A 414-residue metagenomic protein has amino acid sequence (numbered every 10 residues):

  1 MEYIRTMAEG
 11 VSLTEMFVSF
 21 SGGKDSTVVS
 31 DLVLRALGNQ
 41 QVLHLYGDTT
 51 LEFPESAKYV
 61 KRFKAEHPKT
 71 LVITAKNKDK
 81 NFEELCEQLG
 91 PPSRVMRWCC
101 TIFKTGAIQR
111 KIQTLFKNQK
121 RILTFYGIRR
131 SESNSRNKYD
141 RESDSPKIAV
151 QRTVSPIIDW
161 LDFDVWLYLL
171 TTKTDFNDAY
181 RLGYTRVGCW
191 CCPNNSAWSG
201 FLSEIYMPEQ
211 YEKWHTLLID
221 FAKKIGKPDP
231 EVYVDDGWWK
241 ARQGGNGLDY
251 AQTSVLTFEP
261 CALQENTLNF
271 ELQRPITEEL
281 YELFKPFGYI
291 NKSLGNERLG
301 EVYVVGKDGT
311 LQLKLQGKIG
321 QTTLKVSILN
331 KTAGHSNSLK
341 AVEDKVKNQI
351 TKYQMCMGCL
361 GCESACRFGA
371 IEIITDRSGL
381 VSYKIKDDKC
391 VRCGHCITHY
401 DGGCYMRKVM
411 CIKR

Functional and structural regions predicted by a protein language model:
M1-I350, T375-G379, Y383, T398 (+1 more regions): Nucleotide-activated chemistry modules centered on ATP-dependent adenylation/adenylyltransferase
I350-G369, K384-G403: Cysteine-centered iron-sulfur cluster-binding motifs in ferredoxin-type domains/subunits of redox enzymes
